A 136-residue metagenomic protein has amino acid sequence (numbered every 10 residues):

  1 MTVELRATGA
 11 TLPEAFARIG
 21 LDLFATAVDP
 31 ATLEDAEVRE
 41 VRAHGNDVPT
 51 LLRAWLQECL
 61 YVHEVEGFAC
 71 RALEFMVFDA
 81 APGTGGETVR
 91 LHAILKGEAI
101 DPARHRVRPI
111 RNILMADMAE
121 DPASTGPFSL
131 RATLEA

Functional and structural regions predicted by a protein language model:
M1-A136: Intrinsically disordered, low-complexity regions
